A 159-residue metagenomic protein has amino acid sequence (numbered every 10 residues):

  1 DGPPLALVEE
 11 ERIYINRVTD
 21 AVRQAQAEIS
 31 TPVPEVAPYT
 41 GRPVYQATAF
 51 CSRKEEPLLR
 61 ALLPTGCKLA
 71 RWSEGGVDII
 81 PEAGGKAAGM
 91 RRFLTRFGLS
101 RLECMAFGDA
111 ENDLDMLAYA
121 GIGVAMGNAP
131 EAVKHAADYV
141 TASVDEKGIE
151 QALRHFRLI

Functional and structural regions predicted by a protein language model:
D1-F107, E111, M116: Conserved acidic, metal-coordinating active-site core of Asp-based, Mg2+-dependent phosphoryl-transfer enzymes
I79-I159: Mg2+-dependent phosphoryl-transfer enzymes with acidic/Ser/Thr/Gly-rich catalytic loops
